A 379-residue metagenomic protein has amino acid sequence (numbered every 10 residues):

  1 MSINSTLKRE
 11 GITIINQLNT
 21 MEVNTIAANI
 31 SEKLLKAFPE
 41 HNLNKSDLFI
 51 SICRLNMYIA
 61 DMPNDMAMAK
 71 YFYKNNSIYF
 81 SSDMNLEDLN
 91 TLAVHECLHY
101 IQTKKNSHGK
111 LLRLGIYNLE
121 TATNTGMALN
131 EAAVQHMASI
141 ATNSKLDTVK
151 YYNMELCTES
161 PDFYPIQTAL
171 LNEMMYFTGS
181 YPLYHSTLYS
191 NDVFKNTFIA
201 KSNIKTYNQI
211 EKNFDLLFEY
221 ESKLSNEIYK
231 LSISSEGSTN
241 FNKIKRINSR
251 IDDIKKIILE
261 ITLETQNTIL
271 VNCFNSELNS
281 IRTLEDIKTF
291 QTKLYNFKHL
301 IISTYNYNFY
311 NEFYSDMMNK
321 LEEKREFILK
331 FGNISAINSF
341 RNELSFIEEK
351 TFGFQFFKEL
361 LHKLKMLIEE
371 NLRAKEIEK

Functional and structural regions predicted by a protein language model:
M1-S5, V134, F346, F354 (+1 more regions): Non-Sec secretion/translocation targeting segments of pathogen effectors
K8, N153-E323, F327, F331-I334: Pan-zinc metallopeptidase signature
G11-E87, S107: Auxiliary, metal-adjacent structural segments of Zn-dependent hydrolase domains
T20-E32, P39, M66, T123 (+5 more regions): Low-complexity, repetitive regions of proteins mediating host interaction that are extracellular, surface-exposed
T91-S107, Q135, S139: Active-site recognition of the HExxH zinc-binding catalytic motif
C97, K104-T123: Nucleic-acid nuclease catalytic cores
Y117-F163: Post-HExxH zinc-binding segment in Zn-dependent metallohydrolases
N333-N342, E349: Charge-dense, extended regions
